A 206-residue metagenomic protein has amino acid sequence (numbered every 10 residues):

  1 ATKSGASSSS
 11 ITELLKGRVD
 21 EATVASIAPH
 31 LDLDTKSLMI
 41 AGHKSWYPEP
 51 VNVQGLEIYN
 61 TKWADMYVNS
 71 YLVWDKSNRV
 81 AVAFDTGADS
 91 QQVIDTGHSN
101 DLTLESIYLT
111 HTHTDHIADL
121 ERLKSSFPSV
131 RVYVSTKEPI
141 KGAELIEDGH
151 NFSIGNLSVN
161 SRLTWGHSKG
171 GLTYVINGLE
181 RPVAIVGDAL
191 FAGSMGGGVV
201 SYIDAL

Functional and structural regions predicted by a protein language model:
A1-K3: Short basic helix-loop element that most often maps to the first helix and adjoining turn of HTH DNA-binding modules
A6-A81, S90-N100: Zn-dependent metallo-beta-lactamase
V19, A81, A88-S158: Active-site HxH/HxHxD metal-binding segment of metal-dependent hydrolases
E57-T61, V82-D85, S158-G166, A184-L190: Active-site-proximal beta-strand elements of phosphoester/diester hydrolases
Y71-L72, N151-L179, V183: Core dinuclear metal-dependent hydrolase active-site scaffold
V73, D85, H111, L123 (+3 more regions): Divalent metal-coordination and catalytic microenvironments
R79, S168-L206: Metallo-beta-lactamase
T86-A88, T112, K137-E138, G166-S168 (+2 more regions): Active-site metal-binding loops of divalent metal-dependent hydrolases
